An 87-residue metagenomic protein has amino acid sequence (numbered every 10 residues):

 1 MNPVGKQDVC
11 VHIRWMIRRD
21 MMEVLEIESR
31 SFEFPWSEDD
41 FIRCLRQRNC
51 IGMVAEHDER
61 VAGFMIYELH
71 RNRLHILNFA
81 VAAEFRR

Functional and structural regions predicted by a protein language model:
M1-N2: C-terminal regulatory/oligomerization modules of transcriptional regulators
K6-D8, H12-R86: Acetyl-CoA-dependent GNAT
